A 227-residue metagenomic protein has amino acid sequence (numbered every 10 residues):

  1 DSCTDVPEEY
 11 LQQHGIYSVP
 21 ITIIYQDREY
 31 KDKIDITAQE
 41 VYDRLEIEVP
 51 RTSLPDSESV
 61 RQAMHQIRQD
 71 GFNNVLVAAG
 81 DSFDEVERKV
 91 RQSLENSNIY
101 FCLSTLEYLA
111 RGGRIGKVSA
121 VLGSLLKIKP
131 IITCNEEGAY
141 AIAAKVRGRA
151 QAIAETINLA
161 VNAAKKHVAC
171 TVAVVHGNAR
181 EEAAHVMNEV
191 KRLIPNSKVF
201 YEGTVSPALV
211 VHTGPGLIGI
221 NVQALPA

Functional and structural regions predicted by a protein language model:
S2-D56: N-terminal glycine-rich anion-binding loop in soluble enzyme alpha/beta folds
C3-L11, Y17, Q62-H65, Q69 (+1 more regions): Mixed-charge interfacial surface used for oligomerization/domain docking and macromolecular partner engagement
R51-I67: Active-site alpha/beta core segments
